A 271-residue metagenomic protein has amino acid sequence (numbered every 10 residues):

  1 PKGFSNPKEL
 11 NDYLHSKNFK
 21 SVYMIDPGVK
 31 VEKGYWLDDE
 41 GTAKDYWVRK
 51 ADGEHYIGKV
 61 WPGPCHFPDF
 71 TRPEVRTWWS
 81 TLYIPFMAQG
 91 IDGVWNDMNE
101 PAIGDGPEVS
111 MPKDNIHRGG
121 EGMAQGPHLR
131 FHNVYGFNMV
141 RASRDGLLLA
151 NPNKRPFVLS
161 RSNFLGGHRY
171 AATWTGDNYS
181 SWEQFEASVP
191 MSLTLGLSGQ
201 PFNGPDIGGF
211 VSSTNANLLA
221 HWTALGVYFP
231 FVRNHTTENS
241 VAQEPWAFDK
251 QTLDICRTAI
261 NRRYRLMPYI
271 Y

Functional and structural regions predicted by a protein language model:
P1-Y271: Catalytic-domain carbohydrate-binding cleft regions of carbohydrate-active enzymes
